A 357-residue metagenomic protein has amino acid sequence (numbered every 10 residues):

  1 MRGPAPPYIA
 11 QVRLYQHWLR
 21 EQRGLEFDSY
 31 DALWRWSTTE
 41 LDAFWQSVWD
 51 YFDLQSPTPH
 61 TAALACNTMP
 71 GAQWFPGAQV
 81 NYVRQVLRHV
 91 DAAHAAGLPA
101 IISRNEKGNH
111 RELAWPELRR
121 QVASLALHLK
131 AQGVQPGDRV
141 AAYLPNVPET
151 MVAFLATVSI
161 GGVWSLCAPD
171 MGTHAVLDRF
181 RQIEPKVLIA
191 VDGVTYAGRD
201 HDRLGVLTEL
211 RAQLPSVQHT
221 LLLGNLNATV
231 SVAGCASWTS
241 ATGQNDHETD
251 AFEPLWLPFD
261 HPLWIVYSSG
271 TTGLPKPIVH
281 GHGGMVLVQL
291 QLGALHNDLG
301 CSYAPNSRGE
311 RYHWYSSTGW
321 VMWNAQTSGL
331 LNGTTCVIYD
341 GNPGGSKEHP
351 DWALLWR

Functional and structural regions predicted by a protein language model:
E21-L25, A62, V86-A114, G224-V230 (+1 more regions): AMP-dependent adenylate-forming
A32-W36, V83, G97, I101-L155 (+3 more regions): Conserved AMP-binding/adenylate-forming core of the ANL superfamily
Q46-H60, G77-I102: A short N-terminal helical cap/helix-turn-helix that marks the beginning of AMP-binding/adenylate-forming
R111-P116, P254-W256, L263-L287, T335: Conserved AMP-binding A3 loop
A126, Q132, R139, P145-T173 (+3 more regions): A short helix-loop-beta submotif of the ANL/AMP-binding
L144-P145, S165-R181, G193-R203, Y303 (+2 more regions): ATP-dependent adenylate-forming carboxylate-activation enzymes
L155-S240: Structural core segment of the AMP-binding/adenylate-forming
V286-R311, T318-R357: Conserved AMP-binding/adenylation subdomain of ANL enzymes
